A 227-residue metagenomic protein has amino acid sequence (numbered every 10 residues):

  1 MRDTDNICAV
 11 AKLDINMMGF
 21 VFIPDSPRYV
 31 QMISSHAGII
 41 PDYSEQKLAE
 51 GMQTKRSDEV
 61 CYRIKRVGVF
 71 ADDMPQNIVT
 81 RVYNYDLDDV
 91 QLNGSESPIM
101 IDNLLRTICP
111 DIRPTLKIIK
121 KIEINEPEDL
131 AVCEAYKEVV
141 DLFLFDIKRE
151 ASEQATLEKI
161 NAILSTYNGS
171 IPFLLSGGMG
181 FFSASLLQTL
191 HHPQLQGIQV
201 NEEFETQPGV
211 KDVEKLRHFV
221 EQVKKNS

Functional and structural regions predicted by a protein language model:
M1-C8, L13: N-terminal beta1-alpha1 ligand-phosphate binding loop
K12-I15, N84-Y85, E138-V139, L190-P193: Structural motif
I15-R28, D89-I99, D146-Q154, H191-R217 (+1 more regions): Glycine-rich phosphate-binding active-site loops on the catalytic face of alpha/beta enzymes
F22-S44, S57-A184: Conserved anion-binding
E50-S57: N-terminal amphipathic alpha-helix/helix-capping segment at the start of soluble metabolic enzymes
K224-S227: Generic C-terminal helix-cap and adjacent flexible tail
